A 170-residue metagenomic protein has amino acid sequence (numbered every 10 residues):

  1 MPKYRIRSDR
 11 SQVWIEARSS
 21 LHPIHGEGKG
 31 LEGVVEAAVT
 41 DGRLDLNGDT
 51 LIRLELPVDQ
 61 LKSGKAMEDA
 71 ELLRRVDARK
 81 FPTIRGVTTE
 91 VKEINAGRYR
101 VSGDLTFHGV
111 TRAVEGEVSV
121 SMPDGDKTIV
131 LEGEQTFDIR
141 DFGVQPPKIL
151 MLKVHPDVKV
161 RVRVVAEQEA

Functional and structural regions predicted by a protein language model:
M1-A170: Low-complexity, acidic/polar, glycine-enriched regions of mature
